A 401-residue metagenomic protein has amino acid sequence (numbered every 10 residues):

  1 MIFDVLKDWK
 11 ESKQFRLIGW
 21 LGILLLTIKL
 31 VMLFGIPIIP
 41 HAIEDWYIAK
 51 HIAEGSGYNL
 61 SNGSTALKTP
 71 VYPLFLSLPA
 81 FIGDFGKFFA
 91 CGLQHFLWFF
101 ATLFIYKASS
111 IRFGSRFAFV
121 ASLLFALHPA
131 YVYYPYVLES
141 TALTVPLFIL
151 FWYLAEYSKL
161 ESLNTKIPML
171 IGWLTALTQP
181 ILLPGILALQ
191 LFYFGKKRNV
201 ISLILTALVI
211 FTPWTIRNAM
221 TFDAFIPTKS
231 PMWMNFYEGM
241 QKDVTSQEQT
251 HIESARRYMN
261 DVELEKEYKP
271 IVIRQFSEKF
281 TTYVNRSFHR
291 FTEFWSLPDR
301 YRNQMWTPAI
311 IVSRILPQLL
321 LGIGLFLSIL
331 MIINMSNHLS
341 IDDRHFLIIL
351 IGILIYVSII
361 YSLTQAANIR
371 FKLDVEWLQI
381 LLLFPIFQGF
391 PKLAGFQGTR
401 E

Functional and structural regions predicted by a protein language model:
F15, F89, L103-L127, V145-P146 (+3 more regions): Transmembrane-helix signature of polytopic, membrane-embedded enzymes that assemble or transfer cell-envelope glycans
G22-I28, A118-P129, Y133, P146 (+1 more regions): Short helix- or helix-capping micro-motifs that position conserved polar/aromatic residues at function-defining sites
M32-N59, L203-M259, E263: Juxtamembrane membrane-water interface segments immediately following transmembrane helices in multi-pass
G35-I48, G57-Y58, G63-L78, D84-F88 (+5 more regions): Extracytoplasmic catalytic/substrate-binding loops of multi-pass membrane glycan-assembly enzymes
P70, L74, I82-F100, Y134 (+2 more regions): Loop-to-helix entry region of an early transmembrane alpha helix in multi-pass inner-membrane enzymes
G92-R112, L150, F326-I333: Transmembrane-helix motifs of polytopic, lipid-linked glycan transferases
A121-S122, A126, T165-Q179, L189-L191 (+1 more regions): Membrane-interface alpha helices of multi-pass inner-membrane proteins
T250-I329: Lumenal/periplasmic acceptor-binding loop at the mouth of the active site in multi-pass, GT-C-fold membrane enzymes
